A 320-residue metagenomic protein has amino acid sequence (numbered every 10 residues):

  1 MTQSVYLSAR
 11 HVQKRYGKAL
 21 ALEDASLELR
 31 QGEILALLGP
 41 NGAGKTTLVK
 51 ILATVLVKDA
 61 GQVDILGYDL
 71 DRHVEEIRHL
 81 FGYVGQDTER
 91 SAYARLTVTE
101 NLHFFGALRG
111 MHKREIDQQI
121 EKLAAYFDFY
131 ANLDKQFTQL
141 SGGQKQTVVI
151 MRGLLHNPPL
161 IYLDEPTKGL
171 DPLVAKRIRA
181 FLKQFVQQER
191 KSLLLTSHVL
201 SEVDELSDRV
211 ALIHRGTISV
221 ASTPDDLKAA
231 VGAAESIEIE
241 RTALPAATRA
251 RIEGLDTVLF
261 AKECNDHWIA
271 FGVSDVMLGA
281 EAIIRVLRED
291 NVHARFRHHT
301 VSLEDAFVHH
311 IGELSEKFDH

Functional and structural regions predicted by a protein language model:
G61-R72, I77: Conserved ABC transporter NBD signature motif
R95, Q136-L140: Conserved ABC ATPase signature
H103, A107, R114-N132: Conserved ABC ATPase "signature" region
N157: Conserved catalytic motifs of ABC-family nucleotide-binding domains
I161-E165: Catalytic Walker B motif of ABC-type/P-loop ATPase nucleotide-binding domains
A180-S274, R297: ABC transporter nucleotide-binding domain
